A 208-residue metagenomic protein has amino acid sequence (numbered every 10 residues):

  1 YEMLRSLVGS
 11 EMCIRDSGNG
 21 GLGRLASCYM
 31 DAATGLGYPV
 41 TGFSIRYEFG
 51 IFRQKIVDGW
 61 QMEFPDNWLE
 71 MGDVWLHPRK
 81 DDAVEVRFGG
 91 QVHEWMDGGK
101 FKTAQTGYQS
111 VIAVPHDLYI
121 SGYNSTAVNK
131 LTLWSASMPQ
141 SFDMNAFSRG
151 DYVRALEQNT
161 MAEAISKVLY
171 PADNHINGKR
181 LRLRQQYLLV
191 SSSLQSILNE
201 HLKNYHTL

Functional and structural regions predicted by a protein language model:
Y1-G9, C13-I14: Single conserved hydrophobic/aromatic residue that forms the stacking wall/gate of nucleotide- or nucleobase-binding
G9-E11, F43-I45, F147, T207-L208: Short coil/turn segments at secondary-structure boundaries
S17-N19, L181: Active-site rim elements
N19, G35-D117: Extended, regular secondary-structure scaffolds
R24-S27, Y47-I56, P139-D143, H201-N204: Flexible loop/turn segments at secondary-structure boundaries
A32: Long, basic N-terminal domains or extensions that often function in RNA/ssDNA interaction or organelle/cellular
P78-L208: Active-site cores of enzymes that catalyze phosphoryl transfer or operate on phosphate-rich substrates
